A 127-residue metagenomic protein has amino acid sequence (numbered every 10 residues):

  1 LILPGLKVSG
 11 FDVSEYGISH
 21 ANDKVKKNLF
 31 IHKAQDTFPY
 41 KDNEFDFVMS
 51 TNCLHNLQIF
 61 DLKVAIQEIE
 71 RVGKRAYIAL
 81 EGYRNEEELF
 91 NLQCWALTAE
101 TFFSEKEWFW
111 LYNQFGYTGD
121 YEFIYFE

Functional and structural regions predicted by a protein language model:
L1-K41, L57-R71, R75-E127: Class I (Rossmann-like) S-adenosyl-L-methionine-dependent methyltransferase catalytic domain, capturing the SAM-binding
M49: A conserved beta-strand element that flanks and buttresses the S-adenosyl-L-methionine
N52-N56: Short catalytic micro-motifs in class I SAM-dependent methyltransferases
